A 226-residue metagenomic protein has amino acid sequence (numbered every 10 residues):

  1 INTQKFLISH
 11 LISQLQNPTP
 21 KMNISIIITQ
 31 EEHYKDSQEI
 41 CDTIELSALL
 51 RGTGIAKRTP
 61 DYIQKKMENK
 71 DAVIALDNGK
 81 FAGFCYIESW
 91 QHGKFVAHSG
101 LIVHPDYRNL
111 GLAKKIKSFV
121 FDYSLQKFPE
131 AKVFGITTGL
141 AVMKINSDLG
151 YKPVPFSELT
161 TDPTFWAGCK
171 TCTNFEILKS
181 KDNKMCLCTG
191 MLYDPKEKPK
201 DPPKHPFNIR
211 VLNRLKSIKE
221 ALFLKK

Functional and structural regions predicted by a protein language model:
I1-K21: N-terminal amphipathic/basic-hydrophobic helices that include classical n-h-c signal peptides and signal-anchor
M22-N23, L125-E130, F134-K226: Terminal substrate-recognition subdomain of acyl/acetyltransferases
N23-I40: A short beta-loop-alpha structural element at the N-terminal edge of CoA-dependent acyl/N-acetyltransferase catalytic
K35-A56, D182-K198: Amide-forming acyltransferase catalytic core, primarily the GNAT-like/NAT-type and related acyltransferase folds
C41-P105: A conserved beta-strand-loop-helix scaffold within acyl/acetyltransferase catalytic domains
V103, N109-S124, V133-G135: Conserved acetyl-CoA-binding loop-helix of GNAT-fold acetyltransferases
